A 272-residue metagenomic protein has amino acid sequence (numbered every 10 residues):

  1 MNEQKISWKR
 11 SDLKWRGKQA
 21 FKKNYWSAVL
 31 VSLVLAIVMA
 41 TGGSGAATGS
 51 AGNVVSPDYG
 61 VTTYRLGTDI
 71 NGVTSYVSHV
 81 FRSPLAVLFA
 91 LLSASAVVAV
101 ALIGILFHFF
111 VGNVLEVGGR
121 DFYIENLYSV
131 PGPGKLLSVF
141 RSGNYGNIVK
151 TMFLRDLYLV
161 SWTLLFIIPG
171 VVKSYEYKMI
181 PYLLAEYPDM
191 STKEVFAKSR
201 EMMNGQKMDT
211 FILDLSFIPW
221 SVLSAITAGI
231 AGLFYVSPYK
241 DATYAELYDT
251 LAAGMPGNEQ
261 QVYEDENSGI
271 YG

Functional and structural regions predicted by a protein language model:
M1-G272: Hydrophobic alpha-helical membrane segments
